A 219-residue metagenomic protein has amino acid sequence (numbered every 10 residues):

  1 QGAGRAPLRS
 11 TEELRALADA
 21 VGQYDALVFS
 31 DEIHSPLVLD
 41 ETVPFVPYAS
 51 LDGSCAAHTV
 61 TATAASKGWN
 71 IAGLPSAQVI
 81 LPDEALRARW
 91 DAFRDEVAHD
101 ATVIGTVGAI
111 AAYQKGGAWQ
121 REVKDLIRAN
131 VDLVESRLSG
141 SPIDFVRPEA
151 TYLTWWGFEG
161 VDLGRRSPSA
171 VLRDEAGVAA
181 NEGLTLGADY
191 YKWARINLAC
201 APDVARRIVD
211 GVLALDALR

Functional and structural regions predicted by a protein language model:
Q1-V43: Active-site phosphate-binding strand-loop segment of PLP-dependent enzymes
V21, D52, L138, L172-R173: A generic structural signal for well-ordered alpha-helical segments
D31, K67, G183: Active-site glycine-centered loops adjacent to acidic/histidine catalytic or metal-binding residues that shape
D52-R128, D216: Conserved core segment of the aminotransferase class I/II
C55, D162-G164, V171-A180, L186-R219: PLP-dependent enzyme catalytic core of the Aspartate aminotransferase-like
I110, L126-E135, F145-F158, Y190: Conserved glycine-rich beta-strand-loop-beta hairpin in the small C-terminal domain of fold type I
